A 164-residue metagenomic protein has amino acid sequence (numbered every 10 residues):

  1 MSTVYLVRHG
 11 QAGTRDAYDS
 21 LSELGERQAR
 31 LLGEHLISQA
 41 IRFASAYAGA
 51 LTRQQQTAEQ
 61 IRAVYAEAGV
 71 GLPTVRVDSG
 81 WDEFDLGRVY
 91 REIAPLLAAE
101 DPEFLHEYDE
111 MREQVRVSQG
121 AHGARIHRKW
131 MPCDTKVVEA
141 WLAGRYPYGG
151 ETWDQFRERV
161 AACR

Functional and structural regions predicted by a protein language model:
S2-S79, Y148-A161: Active-site-proximal alpha-helix that buttresses catalytic centers in soluble enzyme cores
E67-R159: Phosphate-handling substructures
